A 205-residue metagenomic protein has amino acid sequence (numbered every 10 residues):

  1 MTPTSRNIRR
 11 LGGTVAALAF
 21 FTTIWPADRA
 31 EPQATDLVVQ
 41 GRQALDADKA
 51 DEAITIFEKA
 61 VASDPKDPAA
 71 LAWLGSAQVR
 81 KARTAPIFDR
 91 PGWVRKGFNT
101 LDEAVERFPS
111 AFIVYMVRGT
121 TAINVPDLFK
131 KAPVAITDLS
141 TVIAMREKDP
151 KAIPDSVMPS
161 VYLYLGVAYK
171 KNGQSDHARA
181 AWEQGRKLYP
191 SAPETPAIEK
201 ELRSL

Functional and structural regions predicted by a protein language model:
T35-E52, I56, T84: Alpha-helical segment of the N-proximal tetratricopeptide repeat
R42, R80-I87, I123-F129, G173 (+1 more regions): Short coil/turn linking the two alpha-helices of tandem helical-hairpin repeats
A62-A70, D102-S110, I143-S156: Flexible helix-coil transition and linker loops at the boundaries of alpha-helical arrays
A70, V114, V161, T195-I198: TPR alpha-solenoid repeat register
